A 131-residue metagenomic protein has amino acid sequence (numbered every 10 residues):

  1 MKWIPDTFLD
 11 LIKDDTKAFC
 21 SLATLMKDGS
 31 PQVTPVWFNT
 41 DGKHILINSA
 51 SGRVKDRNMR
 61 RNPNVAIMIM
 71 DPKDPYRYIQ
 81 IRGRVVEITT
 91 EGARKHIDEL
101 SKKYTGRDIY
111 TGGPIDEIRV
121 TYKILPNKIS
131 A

Functional and structural regions predicted by a protein language model:
M1-T16: Extreme N-terminal tail/first-helix region
K2-W3, R77-A131: Charged, gly/pro-rich active-site loop segments
I4-F8, K55, H96: Hydrophobic alpha-helical segments typical of transmembrane helices and their membrane-interface/capping positions
L11-I12, N58-M59, L100, I124: A generic structural signal for nonpolar/aromatic side chains embedded in well-ordered alpha-helices
K17-S51, M59, V65-I69, Q80: Short beta-strand segments
D28-S30, D71-P75, P114-D116: A short beta-turn/loop motif at secondary-structure boundaries
A50, D71-P72, P126-N127: Short secondary-structure boundary segments
R53-K55, D74: Short, surface-exposed beta-strand-loop junctions and turns on beta-sheet-rich folds
